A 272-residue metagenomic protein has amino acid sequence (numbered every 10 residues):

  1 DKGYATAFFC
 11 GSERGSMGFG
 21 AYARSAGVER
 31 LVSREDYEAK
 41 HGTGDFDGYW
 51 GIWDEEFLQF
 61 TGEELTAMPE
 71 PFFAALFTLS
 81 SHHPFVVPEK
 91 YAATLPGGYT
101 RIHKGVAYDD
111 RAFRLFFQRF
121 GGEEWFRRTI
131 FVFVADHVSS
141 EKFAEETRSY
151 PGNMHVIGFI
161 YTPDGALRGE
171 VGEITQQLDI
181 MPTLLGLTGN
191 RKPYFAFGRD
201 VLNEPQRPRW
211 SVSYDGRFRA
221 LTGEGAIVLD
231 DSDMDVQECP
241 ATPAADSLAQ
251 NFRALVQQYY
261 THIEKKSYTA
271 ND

Functional and structural regions predicted by a protein language model:
D1-D272: Solvent-exposed soluble domains appended to multi-pass membrane proteins
